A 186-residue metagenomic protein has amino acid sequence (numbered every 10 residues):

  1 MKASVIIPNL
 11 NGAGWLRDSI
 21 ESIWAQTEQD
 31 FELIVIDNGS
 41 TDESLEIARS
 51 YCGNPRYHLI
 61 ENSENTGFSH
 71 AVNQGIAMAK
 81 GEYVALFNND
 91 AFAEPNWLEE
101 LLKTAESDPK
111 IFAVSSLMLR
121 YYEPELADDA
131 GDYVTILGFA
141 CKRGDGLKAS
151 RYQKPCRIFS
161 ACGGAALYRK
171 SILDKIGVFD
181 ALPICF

Functional and structural regions predicted by a protein language model:
K2-S4, E32: Cell-envelope/extracellular polymer assembly enzymes that use nucleotide-activated donors
S22, D37-E46, E64: A conserved acidic beta->alpha catalytic loop
S22-D30: Short, acidic, metal-binding catalytic loop of nucleotide-sugar glycosyltransferases
N62-A79, N89: Glycine-rich, basic loop-to-helix element that forms the pyrophosphate-binding segment of sugar-nucleotide handling
V84: Short aromatic/hydrophobic "clamp" motif used to bind/position activated sugar donors
F92-T135, F139: Conserved donor NDP-sugar-binding/catalytic core segment of glycosyltransferases
S116, T135-I158: Short, flexible, basic/aromatic active-site loop/helix in glycosyltransferases
L126-A127, L147-S171, D180-F186: A recurrent flexible, glycine/aromatic-enriched loop bordering the glycosyltransferase active site that acts as
